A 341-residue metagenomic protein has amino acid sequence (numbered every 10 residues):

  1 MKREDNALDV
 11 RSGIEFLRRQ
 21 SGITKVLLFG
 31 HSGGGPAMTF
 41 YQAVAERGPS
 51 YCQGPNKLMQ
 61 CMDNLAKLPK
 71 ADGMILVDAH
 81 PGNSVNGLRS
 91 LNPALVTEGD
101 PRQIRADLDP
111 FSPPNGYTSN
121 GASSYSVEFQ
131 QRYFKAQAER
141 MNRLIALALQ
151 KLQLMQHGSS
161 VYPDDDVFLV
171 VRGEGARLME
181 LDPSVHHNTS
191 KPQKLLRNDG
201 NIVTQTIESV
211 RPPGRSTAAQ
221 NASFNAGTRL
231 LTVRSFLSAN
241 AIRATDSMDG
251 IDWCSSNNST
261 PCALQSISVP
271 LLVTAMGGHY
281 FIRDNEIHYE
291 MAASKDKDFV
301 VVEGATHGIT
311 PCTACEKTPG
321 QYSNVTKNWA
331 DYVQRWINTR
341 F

Functional and structural regions predicted by a protein language model:
M1-L27, P319-K327: Catalytic nucleophile-loop/oxyanion-hole region of alpha/beta-hydrolase and closely related hydrolase-like folds
F16-G99, D246: Primarily recognizes the serine-hydrolase "nucleophile elbow" in alpha/beta-hydrolase and SGNH/GDSL folds
A66-P69, L264-I267, E290-S294: Short, conserved loop/helix-junction motifs that constitute active-site signature segments in enzyme catalytic cores
P69-E139: Extended catalytic-interface subdomain
N92-R102, G278-A314: Active-site-adjacent alpha-helix of alpha/beta-hydrolase-fold enzymes
D109-C262: Alpha/beta-hydrolase
S266-I267, L272-A275: Short beta-strand/loop motif that positions the catalytic acidic residue of the alpha/beta-hydrolase fold
E303-F341: Catalytic active-site module of serine/aspartate enzymes centered on a nucleophile-bearing elbow/loop
